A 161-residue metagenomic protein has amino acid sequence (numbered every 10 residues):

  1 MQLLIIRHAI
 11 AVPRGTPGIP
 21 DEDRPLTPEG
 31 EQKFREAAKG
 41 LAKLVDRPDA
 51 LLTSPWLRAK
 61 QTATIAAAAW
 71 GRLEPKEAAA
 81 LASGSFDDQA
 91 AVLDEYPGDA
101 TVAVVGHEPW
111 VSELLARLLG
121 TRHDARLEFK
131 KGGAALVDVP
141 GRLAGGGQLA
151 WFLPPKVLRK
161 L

Functional and structural regions predicted by a protein language model:
Q2-D87, V111, A125, F129-K131 (+1 more regions): Active-site-proximal alpha-helix that buttresses catalytic centers in soluble enzyme cores
L3, G98-G106: Generic beta-sheet signal
L44-R47, E95-A100: Glycine-rich phosphate-binding loop signature in dinucleotide/nucleotide-binding domains
I65, R117-L118, P140: Residue-level signal for well-ordered alpha-helical positions
A69-W70, L93-Y96, R122: Short, hinge-like loop/turn segments at secondary-structure boundaries
Q89-A91: Conserved ATP-dependent adenylate/AMP-binding module captured primarily in the ANL superfamily
E108-P109, A116-L127: Flexible, glycine-rich active-site loops centered on histidine and acidic residues that chelate a metal or position
R122-Q148, P154-L158: Domain-level recognition of soluble alpha/beta enzyme cores, biased toward histidine phosphatases/phosphomutases
